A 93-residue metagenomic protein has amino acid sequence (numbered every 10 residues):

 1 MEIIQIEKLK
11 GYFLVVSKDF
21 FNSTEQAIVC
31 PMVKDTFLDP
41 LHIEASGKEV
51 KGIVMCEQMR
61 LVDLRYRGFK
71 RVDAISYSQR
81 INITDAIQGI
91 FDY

Functional and structural regions predicted by a protein language model:
M1-Y93: Conserved functional hotspots at enzyme active or ligand-binding sites that engage polyanionic ligands
